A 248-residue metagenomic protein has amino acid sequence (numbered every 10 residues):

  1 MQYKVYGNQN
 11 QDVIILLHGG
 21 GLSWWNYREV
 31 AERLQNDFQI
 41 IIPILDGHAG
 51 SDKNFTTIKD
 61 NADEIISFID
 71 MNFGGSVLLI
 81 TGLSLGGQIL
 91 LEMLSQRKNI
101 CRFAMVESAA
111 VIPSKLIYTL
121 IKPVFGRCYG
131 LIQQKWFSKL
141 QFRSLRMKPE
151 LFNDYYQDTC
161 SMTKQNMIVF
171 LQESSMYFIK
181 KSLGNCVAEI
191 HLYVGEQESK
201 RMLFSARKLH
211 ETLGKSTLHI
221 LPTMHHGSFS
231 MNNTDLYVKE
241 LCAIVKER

Functional and structural regions predicted by a protein language model:
K4-G50: Conserved HGGG/HGGXW glycine-rich cap/lid loop of the alpha/beta-hydrolase fold
I41-T81: Active-site loop/oxyanion-hole signature of alpha/beta-hydrolase fold enzymes
G82-G86, L90: Gly/Ala-rich beta-loop-alpha elbow adjacent to hydrolase catalytic centers
S95, C101-L131: Flexible "cap/lid" loop of the alpha/beta hydrolase fold
L116-I117, L131-G184: Conserved alpha/beta-hydrolase catalytic His-Asp/Glu region
C186, L192-V194: Short beta-strand/loop motif that positions the catalytic acidic residue of the alpha/beta-hydrolase fold
S199-S205: Conserved alpha/beta-hydrolase "acid-adjacent" motif
M224-L236: Catalytic histidine-centered segment of alpha/beta-hydrolase-like enzymes
